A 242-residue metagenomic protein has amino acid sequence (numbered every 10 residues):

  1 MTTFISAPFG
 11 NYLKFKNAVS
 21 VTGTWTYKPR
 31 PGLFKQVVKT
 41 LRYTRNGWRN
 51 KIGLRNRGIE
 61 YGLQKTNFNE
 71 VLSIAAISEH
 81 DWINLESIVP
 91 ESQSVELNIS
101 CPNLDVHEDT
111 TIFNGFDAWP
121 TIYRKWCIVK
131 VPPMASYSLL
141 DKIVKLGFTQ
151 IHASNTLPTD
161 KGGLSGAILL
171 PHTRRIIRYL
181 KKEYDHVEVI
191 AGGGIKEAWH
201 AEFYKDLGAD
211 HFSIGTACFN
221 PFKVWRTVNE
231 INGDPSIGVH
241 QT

Functional and structural regions predicted by a protein language model:
M1-F4, F68-L72, Y123-A135, L180-G192: Short beta-strand/loop segments at the ligand-binding rim of alpha/beta enzyme cores
M1-H80: N-terminal capping/small domains of soluble enzymes
K14, H80-E91, M134-L146, R178-Y184 (+1 more regions): Catalytic cores of alpha/beta
T22-K28, S94-N103, Q150-K161, I195 (+1 more regions): Glycine-rich phosphate-binding active-site loops on the catalytic face of alpha/beta enzymes
L63-N67, D117-R124, V144, I177-D185 (+1 more regions): Surface-exposed amphipathic alpha-helices with a cationic face
W82-G115: Hydrophobic alpha-helical segments and helix pairs
I99-I112, P133, S138-V187, C218-T227: Glycine/Thr-rich beta-alpha phosphate-binding loop at enzyme active sites
I168-I190, K196-T242: Alpha/beta catalytic cores of nucleotide-metabolism and tRNA/nucleoside-modifying enzymes
